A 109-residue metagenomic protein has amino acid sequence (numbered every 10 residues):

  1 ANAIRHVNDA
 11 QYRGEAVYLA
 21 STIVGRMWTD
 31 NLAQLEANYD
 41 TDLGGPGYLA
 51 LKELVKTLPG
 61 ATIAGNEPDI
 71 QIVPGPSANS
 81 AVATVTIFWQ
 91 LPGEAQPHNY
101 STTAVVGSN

Functional and structural regions predicted by a protein language model:
N2-N109: Flexible, low-complexity segments enriched in proline/glycine/serine and punctuated by aromatic residues
